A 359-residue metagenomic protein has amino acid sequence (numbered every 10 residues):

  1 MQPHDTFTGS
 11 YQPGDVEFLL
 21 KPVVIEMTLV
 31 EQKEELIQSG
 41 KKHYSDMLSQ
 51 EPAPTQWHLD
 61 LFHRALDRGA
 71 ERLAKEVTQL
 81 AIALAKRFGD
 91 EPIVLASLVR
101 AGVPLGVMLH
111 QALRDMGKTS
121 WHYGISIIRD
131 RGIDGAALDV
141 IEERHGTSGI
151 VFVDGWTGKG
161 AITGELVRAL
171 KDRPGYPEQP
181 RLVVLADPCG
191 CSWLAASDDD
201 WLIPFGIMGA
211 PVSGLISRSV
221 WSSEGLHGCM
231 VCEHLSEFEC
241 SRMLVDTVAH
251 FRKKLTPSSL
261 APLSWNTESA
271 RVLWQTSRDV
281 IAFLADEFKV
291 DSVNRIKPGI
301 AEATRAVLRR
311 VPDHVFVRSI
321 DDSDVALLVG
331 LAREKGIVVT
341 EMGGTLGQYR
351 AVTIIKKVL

Functional and structural regions predicted by a protein language model:
M1-I93, R114-L359: Long, low-complexity, Lys/Arg-enriched
V103-A112: Contiguous, well-ordered alpha-helical segments that form the cores/surfaces of helical PPI scaffolds
